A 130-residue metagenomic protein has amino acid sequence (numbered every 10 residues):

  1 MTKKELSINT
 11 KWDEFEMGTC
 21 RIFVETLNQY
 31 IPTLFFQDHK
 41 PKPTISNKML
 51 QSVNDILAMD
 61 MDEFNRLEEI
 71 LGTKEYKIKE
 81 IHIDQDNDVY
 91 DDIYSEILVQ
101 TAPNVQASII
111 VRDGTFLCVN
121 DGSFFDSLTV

Functional and structural regions predicted by a protein language model:
M1-K77: Long, contiguous N-terminal structural blocks used for assembly/anchoring
M1-T26, I78-V130: Acidic, proline/glycine-rich low-complexity IDRs
